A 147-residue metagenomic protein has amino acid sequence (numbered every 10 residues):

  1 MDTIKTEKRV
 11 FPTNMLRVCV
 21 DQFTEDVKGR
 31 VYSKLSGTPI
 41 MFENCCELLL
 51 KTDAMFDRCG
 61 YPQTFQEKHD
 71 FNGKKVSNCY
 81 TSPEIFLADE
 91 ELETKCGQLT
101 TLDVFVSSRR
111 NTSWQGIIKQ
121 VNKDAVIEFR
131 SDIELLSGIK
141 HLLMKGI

Functional and structural regions predicted by a protein language model:
M1-V18, Q22-T24, T52-T112, L142-I147: Intrinsic disorder/low-complexity detector
N14, V27, M41-C45, T100-L102 (+1 more regions): Broad hydrophobic/π-residue packing in well-ordered secondary structure
V20-S36, S107-K123: Short aromatic-glycine-(Arg/Gly/Cys) micro-motifs in beta-strand/loop hairpins
L35-E43, L49-D57, I117-I147: Mixed-charge, glycine-accented linear interaction segment located at domain edges/termini
